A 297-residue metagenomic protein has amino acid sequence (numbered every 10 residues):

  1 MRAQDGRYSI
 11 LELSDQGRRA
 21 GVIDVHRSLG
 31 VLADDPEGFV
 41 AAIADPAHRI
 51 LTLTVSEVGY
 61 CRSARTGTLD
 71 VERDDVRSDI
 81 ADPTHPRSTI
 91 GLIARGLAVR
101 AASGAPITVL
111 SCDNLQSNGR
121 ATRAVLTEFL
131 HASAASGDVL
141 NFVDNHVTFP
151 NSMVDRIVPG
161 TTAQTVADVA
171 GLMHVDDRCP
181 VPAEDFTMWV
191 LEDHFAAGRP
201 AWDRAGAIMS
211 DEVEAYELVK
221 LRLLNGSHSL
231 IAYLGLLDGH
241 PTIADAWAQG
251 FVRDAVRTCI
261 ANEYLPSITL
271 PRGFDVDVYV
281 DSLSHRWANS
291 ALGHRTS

Functional and structural regions predicted by a protein language model:
M1-S297: Substrate/ligand-engaging "lid" and interaction regions
